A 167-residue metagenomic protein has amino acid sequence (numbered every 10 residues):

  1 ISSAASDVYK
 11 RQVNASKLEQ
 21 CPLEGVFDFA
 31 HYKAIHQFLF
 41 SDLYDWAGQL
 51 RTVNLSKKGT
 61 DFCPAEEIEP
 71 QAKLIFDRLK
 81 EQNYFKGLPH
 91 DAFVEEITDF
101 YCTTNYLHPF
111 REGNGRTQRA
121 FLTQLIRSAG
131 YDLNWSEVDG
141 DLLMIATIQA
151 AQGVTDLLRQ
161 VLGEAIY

Functional and structural regions predicted by a protein language model:
I1-A5, Y9: Single conserved hydrophobic/aromatic residue that forms the stacking wall/gate of nucleotide- or nucleobase-binding
D28, Y32, N114, Q118 (+1 more regions): Hydrophobic (often cysteine-bearing) scaffold residues that line and stabilize catalytic clefts of nucleotide/cofactor
F29-L79: A glycine-rich, hydrophobic loop/mini-helix early in the fold
I35-F40, I97-T104, L143, T147: Short alpha-helical scaffolding segments that buttress acidic/His motifs in well-ordered protein cores
L39-D45, N105, I126, G130: Short alpha-helix boundary/capping elements
L43, I148-Y167: Acidic, carboxylate-rich catalytic segments that either coordinate divalent cations
P64-H108: Helix-hairpin-helix/helix-loop-helix acidic hairpins
H108-D141: Short conserved catalytic/interaction loops centered on acidic-Pro-aromatic/His motifs
